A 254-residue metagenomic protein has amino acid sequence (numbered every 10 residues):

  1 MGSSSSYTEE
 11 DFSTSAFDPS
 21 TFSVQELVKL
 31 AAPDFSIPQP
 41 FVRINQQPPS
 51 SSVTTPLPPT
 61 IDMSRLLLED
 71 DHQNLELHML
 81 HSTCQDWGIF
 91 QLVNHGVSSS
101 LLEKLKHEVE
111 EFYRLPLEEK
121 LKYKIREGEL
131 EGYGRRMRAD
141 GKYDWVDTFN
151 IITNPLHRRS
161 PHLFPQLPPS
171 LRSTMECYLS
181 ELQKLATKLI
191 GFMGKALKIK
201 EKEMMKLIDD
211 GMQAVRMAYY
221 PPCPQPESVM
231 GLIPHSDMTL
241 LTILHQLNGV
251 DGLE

Functional and structural regions predicted by a protein language model:
M1-E254: Peripheral, non-catalytic segments flanking oxidoreductase cores
